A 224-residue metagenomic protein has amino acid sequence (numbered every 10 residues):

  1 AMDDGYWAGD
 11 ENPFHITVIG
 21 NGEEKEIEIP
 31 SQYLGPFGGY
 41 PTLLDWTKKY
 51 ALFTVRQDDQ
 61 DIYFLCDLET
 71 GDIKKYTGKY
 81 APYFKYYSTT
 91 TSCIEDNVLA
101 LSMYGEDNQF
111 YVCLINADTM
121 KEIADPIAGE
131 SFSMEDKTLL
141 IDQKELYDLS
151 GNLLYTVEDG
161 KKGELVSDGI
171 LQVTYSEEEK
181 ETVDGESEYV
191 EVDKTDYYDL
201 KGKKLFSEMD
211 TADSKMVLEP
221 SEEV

Functional and structural regions predicted by a protein language model:
A1-G9, D45-Q57, S92-G105, K137-D142 (+2 more regions): Short beta-strand elements that form the blades of beta-propeller/WD-repeat-like and other beta-sheet-rich scaffold
E11-Y33, I62-Y80, D107-I127, Q143-D159 (+2 more regions): Surface-exposed loop/turn elements that mediate protein-protein interactions on large endomembrane-trafficking
I16, G38, L43-L44, Y50-V55 (+3 more regions): Extended low-polarity, hydrophobic cluster-rich segments
E24-E26, D61-Y63, S88-S92, L101-S102 (+7 more regions): Polar/charged side chains located within well-ordered beta-strands of beta-rich proteins
S31-T47, G78-E95, P126-K137, E158-D168 (+1 more regions): Repeated scaffold domains used in trafficking and secretory/extracellular systems, primarily beta-propellers
